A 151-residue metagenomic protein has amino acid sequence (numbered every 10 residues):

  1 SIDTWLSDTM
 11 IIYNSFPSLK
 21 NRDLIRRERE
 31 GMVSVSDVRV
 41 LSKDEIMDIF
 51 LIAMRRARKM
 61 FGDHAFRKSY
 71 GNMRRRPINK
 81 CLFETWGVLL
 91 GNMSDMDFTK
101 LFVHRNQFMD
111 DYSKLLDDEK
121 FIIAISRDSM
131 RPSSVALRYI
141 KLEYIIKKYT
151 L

Functional and structural regions predicted by a protein language model:
S1-L151: Flexible coil/loop and intrinsically disordered segments
